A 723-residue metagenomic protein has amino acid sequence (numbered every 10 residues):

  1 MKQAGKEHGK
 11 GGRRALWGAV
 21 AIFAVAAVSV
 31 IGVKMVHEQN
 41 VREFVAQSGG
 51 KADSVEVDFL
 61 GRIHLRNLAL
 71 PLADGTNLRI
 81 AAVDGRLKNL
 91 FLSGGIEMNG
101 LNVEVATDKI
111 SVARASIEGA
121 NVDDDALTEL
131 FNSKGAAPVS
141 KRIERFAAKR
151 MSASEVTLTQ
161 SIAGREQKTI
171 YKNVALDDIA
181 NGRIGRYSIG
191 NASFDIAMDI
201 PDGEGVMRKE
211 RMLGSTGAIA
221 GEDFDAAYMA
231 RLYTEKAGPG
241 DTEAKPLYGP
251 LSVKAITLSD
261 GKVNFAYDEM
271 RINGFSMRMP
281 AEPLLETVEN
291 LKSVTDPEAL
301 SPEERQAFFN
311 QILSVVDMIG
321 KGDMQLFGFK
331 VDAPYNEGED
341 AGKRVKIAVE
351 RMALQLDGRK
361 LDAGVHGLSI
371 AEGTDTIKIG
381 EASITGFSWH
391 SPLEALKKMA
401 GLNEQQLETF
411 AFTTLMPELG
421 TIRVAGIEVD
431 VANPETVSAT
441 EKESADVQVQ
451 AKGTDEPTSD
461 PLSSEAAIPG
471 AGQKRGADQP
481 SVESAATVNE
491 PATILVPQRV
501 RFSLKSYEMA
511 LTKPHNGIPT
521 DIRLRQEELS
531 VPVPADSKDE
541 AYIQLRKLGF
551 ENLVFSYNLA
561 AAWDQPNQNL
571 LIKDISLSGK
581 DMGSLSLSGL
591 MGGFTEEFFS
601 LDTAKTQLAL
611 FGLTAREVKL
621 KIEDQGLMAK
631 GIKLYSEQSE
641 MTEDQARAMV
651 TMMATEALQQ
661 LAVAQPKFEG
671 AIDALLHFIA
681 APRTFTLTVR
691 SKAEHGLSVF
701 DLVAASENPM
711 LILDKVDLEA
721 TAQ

Functional and structural regions predicted by a protein language model:
K2-S48: N-terminal type II signal-anchor transmembrane helix that functions as the membrane-insertion/stop-transfer segment
S29-Q723: Glycine-rich, small/hydroxylated-residue low-complexity segments
